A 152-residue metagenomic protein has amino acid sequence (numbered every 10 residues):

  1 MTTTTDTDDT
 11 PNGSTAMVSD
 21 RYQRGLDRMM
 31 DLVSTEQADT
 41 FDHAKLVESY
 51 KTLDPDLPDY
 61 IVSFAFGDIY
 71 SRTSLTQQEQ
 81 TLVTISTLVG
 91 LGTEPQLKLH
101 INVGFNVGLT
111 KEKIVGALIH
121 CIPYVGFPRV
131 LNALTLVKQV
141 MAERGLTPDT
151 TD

Functional and structural regions predicted by a protein language model:
M1-Q77, V130-D152: Acidic, glycine/proline-rich low-complexity segments that act as flexible tails and inter-domain linkers
S14, L88-V89: A generic structural signal for short
V62, E79-L82, L97, I114: N-terminal alpha-helical segment
G67, V89, V107, H120-F127: A short structural micro-motif
Q80-L88, A117-L118: Short, structured motif recognition centered on aromatic/hydrophobic residues
T93-K113, V130-V140: Extended intrinsically disordered, low-complexity coil regions enriched in Ser, Thr, Gly, Ala and often Pro
V115-I119, D152: Beta-strand segments within the central parallel beta-sheet cores of soluble alpha/beta enzyme folds
